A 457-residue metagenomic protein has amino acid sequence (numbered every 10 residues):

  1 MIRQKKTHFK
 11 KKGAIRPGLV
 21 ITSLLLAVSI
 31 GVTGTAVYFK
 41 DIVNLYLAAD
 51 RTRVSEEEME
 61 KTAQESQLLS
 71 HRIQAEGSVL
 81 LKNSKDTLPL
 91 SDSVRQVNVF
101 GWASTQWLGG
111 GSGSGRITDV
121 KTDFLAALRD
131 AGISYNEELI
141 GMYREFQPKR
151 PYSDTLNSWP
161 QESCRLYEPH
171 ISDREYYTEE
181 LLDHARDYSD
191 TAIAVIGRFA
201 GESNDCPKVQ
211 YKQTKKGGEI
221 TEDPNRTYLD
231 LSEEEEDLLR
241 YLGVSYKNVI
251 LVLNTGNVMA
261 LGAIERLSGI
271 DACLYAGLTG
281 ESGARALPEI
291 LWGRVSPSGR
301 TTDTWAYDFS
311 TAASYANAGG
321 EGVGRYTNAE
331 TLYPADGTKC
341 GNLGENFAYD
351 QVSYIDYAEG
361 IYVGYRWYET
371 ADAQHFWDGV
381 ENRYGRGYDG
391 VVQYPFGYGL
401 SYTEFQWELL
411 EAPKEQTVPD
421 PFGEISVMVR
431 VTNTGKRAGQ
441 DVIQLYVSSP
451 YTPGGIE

Functional and structural regions predicted by a protein language model:
M1-E457: C-terminal non-catalytic regions of proteins with extracellular/luminal or membrane-system context
